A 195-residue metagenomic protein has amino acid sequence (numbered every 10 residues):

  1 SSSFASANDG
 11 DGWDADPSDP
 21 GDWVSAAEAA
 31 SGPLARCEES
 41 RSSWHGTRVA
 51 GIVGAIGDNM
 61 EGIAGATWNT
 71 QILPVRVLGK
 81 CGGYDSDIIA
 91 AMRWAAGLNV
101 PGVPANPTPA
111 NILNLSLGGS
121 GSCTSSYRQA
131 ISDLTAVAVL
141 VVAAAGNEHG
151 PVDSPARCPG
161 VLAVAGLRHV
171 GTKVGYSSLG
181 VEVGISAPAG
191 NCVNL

Functional and structural regions predicted by a protein language model:
S1-G12, V139, P155-L195: Extracellular S/T/G-rich loop segment that most often corresponds to the catalytic His/Ser-adjacent loop
S1-W94, L98-N111: Active-site core segment of subtilase-fold serine proteases
F4, G57-N59, L78-G82, G118-S122 (+3 more regions): Solvent-exposed loop/turn segments at secondary-structure junctions within structured extracellular/periplasmic domains
R48-I52, A64-G65, Q71-R76, N111-L117 (+3 more regions): Structural recognition of the beta-strand scaffold that forms the well-ordered cores of secreted hydrolase catalytic
G54-D58, W68, R93-P101, G118 (+4 more regions): Sec-exported extracytoplasmic/periplasmic mature domains
I63-G65, P104-A105, S132-D133, D153-P155 (+1 more regions): Short secondary-structure boundary/capping segments
S86-A90, S125-Q129, A156: Generic recognition of short, well-ordered alpha-helical segments
C123-V142, P151, G160: Catalytic-core regions built around general acid/base machinery
